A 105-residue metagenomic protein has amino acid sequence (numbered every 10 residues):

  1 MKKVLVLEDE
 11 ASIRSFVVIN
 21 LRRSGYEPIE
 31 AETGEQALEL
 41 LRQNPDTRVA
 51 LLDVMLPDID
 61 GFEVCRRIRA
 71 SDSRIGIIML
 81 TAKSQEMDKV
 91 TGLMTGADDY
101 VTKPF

Functional and structural regions predicted by a protein language model:
M1-F105: N-terminal/domain-start alpha-helical segments
